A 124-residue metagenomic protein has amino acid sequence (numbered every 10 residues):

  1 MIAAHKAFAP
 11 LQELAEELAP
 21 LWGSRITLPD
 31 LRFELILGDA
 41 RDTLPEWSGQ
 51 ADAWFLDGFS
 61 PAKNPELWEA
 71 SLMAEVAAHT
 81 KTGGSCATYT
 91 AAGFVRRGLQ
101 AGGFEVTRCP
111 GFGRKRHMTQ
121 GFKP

Functional and structural regions predicted by a protein language model:
M1-W47: S-adenosyl-L-methionine
F33, G49-G58: Short SAM/SAH-binding signature in class I
T43, A62-N64, V95: Short glycine-rich, flexible loops that bind phosphorylated cofactors or substrates
A53-L56, T80-T90: Conserved beta-strand signature within the Rossmann-like core of class I S-adenosyl-L-methionine
F55-L67: Glycine-rich phosphate-binding "P-loop"
E66-G83: A short glycine-rich, Lys/Arg-flanked "PGG" loop and its adjoining helix->strand segment in the class I
G93-E105: Conserved class I S-adenosyl-L-methionine
G102-P124: Core SAM-dependent methyltransferase catalytic element
